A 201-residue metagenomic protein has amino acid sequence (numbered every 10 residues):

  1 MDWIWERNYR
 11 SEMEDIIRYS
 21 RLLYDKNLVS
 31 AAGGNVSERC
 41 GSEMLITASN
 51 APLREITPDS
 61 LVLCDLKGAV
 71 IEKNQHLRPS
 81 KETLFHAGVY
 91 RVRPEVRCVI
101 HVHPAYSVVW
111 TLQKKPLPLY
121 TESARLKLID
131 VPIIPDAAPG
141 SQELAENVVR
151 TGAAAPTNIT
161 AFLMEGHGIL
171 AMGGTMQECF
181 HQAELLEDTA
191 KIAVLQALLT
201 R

Functional and structural regions predicted by a protein language model:
M1-R201: Glycine-rich flexible loops
